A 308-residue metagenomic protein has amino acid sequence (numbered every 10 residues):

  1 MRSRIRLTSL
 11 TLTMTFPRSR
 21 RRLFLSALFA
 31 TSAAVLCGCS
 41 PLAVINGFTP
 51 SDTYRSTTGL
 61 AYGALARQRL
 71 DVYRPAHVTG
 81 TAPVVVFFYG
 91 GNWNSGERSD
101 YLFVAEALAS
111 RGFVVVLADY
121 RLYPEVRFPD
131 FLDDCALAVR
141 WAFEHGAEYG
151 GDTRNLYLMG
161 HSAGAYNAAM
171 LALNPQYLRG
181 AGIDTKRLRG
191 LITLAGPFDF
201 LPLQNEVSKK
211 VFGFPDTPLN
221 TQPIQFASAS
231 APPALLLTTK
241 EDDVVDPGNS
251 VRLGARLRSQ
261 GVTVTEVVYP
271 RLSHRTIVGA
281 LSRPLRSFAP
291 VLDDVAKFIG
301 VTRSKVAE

Functional and structural regions predicted by a protein language model:
P41-T79: N-terminal cap/lid segment of alpha/beta-hydrolase-fold proteins
T49, L65, G196-F226, P232: Mobile cap/lid helix-loop segments that gate and shape the active-site cleft of serine hydrolases
T81-G91: Short beta-strand element of the alpha/beta-hydrolase
S99-L117: Short amphipathic alpha-helix adjacent to the substrate-entry channel of hydrolases
V126-G146: Alpha/beta-hydrolase active-site loop
R140-E206, L219: Primarily recognizes the serine-hydrolase "nucleophile elbow" in alpha/beta-hydrolase and SGNH/GDSL folds
L236-T238, D242: Short beta-strand/loop motif that positions the catalytic acidic residue of the alpha/beta-hydrolase fold
V251, R258-E308: C-terminal catalytic histidine-bearing segment of alpha/beta-hydrolase fold enzymes
